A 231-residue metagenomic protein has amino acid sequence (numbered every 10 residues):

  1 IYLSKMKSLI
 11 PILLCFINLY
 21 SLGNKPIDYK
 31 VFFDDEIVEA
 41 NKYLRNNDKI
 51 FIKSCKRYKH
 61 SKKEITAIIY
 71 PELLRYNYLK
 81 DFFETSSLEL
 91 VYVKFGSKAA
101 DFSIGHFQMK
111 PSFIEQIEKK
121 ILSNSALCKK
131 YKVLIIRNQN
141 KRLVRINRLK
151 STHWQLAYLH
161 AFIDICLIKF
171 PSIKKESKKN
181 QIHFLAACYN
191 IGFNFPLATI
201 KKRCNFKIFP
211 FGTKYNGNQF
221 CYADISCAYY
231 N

Functional and structural regions predicted by a protein language model:
K5-L13: Sec-dependent signal peptide recognition, specifically the positively charged N-region followed immediately by
K7, Y20-P26: Short, compositionally biased low-complexity segments
I12-S21: Hydrophobic h-region of N-terminal signal peptides that target proteins for export in Gram-negative bacteria
I27-N231: Catalytic glycan-binding domains that act on GlcNAc-containing polysaccharides
